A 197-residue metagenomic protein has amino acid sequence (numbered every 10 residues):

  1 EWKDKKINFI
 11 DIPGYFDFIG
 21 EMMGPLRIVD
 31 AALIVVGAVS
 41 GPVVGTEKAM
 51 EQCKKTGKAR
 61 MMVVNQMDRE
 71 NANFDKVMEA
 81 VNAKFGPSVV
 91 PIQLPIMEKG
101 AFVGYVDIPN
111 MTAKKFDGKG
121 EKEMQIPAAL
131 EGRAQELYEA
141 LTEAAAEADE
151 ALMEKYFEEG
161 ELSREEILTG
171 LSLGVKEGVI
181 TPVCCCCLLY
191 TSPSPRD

Functional and structural regions predicted by a protein language model:
E1, G24-L26, Q52-C53, L94 (+2 more regions): Replace "in large, NTP-powered and nucleic-acid-processing enzymes" with "in large, NTP-powered factors and other
E1, K6-F9, L33-V35, M61-V63 (+4 more regions): Structured core elements
E1-R27, A31, E51: Switch I (G2) and immediately adjacent beta-strands of P-loop GTPase domains
K3, K55-T56, G86, G100 (+1 more regions): Short flexible coil/turn linkers enriched for glycine and charged/polar residues that connect secondary-structure
F16, V29-E47, M61, M67-A72: Conserved Switch II/interswitch segment of TRAFAC-class P-loop GTPases
A49-M50, G57-R60, V64, D68-Y138: Conserved phosphate-handling catalytic cores of large alpha/beta enzymes
R133-L189: Non-catalytic, charge-rich alpha-helical accessory subdomains
Y190-D197: Conserved small/polar residues in nucleotide/adenosyl-binding loops
